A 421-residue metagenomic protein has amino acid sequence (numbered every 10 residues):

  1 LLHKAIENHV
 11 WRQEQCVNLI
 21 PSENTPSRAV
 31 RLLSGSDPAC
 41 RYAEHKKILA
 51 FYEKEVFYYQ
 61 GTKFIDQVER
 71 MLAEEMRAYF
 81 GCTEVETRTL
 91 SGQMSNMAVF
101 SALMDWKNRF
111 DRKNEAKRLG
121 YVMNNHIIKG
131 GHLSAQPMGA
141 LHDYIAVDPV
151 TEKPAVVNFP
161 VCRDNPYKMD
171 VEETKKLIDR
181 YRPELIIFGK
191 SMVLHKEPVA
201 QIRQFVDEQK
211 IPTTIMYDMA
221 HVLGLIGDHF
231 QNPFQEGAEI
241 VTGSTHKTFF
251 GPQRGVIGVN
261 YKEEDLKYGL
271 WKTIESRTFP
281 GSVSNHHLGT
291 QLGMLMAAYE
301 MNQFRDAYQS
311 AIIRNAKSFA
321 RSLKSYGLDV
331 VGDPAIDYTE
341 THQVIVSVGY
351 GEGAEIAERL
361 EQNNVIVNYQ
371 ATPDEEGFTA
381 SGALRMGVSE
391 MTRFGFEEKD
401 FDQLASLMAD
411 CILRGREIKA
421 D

Functional and structural regions predicted by a protein language model:
L1-M71, Q204: N-terminal glycine-rich, Lys/His-bearing helix-loop that initiates the first secondary-structure elements of many
H9-Q15, Y42-K46, F51, P183 (+5 more regions): Short acidic (Asp/Glu) and glycine-rich catalytic loops that position anionic groups and cofactors
L19-E23, E300, H342-G349, T392-F394: Short, well-ordered beta-strand elements within core beta-sheets of diverse protein domains
L19-P21, R277-N285, R393-G395: A short glycine-threonine-serine/GTX helix/turn-capping micro-motif
F64-Q67, M71-D329, V388: Conserved PLP-enzyme active-site core in the AAT-like
E74, F110, R314, F378-D421: PLP-dependent enzyme catalytic core of the Aspartate aminotransferase-like
G258, I345-G349, G387: Short hydrophobic/aromatic beta-strand micro-patches that form the beta-sheet surface supporting nucleotide- or nucleic
G293, A298, Q309-E361, I366-G382: Conserved small-domain helix->loop->beta segment predominantly found in fold-type I
